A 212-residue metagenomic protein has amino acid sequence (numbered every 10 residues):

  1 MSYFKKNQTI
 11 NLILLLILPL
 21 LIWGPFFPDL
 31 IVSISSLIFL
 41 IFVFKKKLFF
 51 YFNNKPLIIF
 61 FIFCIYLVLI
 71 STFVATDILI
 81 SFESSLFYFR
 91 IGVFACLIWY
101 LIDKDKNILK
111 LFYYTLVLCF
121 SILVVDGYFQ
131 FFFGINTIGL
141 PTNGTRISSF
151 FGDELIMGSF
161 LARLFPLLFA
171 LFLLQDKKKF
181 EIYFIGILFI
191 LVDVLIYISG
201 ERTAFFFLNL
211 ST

Functional and structural regions predicted by a protein language model:
M1-E83, Y100-K110, Y114, L171-Y183: Transmembrane signal-anchor hairpin modules in multi-pass inner-membrane enzymes, especially those that act on
F4-N7, P25, L86, I122 (+2 more regions): Residue-level recognition of hydrophobic positions within alpha-helical transmembrane segments
L12, L16-L18, L69, V93 (+2 more regions): Alpha-helical transmembrane segments of multi-pass inner-membrane proteins
F26-K45, S85-C96, M157-L168, F205-L210: Membrane-embedded alpha-helical segments of multi-pass membrane proteins, especially the transmembrane helices
I80-F87, N143-S148: Non-cytosolic membrane-interface motifs at loop->transmembrane helix junctions
L101, R146, V194-L195: Generic anion/oxyanion-binding catalytic loop in active/binding sites
